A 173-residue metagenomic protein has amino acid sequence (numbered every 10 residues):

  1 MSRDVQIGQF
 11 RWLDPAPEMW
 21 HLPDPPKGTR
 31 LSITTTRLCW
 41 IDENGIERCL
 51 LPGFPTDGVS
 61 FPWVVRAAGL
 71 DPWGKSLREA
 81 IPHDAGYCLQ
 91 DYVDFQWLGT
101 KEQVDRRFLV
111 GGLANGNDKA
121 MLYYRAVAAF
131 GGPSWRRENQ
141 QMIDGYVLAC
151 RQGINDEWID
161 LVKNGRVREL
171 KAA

Functional and structural regions predicted by a protein language model:
M1-A173: Extended terminal accessory/targeting regions
